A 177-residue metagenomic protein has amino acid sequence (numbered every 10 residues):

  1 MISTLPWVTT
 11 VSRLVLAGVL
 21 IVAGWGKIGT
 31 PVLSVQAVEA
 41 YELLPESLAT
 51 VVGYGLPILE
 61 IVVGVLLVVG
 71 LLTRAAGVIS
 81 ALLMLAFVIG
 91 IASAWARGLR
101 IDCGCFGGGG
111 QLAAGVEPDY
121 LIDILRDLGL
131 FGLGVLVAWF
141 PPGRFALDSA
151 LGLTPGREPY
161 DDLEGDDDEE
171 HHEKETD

Functional and structural regions predicted by a protein language model:
M1-G29, V69-D177: Extended, low-polarity transmembrane helix blocks
P6-T9, V35-V38, I61-V62: Short hydrophobic/aromatic-rich motifs at helix boundaries and adjacent loops
L20-V22, S34, I58, V65 (+1 more regions): Broad hydrophobic/π-residue packing in well-ordered secondary structure
W25-L56: Solvent-exposed, well-ordered loop and adjacent helix/strand elements within mature globular domains that form
V52-L71, L82: Hydrophobic alpha-helical transmembrane segments
